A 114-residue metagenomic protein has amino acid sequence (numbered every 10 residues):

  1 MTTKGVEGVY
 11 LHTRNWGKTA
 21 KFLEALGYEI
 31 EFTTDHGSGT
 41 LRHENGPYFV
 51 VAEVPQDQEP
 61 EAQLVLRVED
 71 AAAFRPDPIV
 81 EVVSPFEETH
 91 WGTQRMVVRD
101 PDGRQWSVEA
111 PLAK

Functional and structural regions predicted by a protein language model:
T3-K4, Y10-Y48: Core segments of cupin and vicinal oxygen chelate
V6-G8, E59-L64: Eukaryotic phosphotyrosine signaling hubs
N15-G17, Q63-Q105, A110-A113: Vicinal oxygen chelate
E29, V50-V51, V83-P85: A short linear hydrophobic-aromatic micro-motif
D35-S38, Q58-P60, H90-Q94: Short acidic/glycine-enriched loop/turn segments that link adjacent beta-strands
H36, E53-P55, E88, P111: Residue-level structural signal for beta-strand termini and adjacent loop
N45-Y48, Q56-Q58, D70-F74: Short, charged/polar surface micro-motifs in flexible loops or helix N-caps
G46-V50, G103-Q105: Short, charged/polar, Gly/Pro-enriched secondary-structure boundary elements
